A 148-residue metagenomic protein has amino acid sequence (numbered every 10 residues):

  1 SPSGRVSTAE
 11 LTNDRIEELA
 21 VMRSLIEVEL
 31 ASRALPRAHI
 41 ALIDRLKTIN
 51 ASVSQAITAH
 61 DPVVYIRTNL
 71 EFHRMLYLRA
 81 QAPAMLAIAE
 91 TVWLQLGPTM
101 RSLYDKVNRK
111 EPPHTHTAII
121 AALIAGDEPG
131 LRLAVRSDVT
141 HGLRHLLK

Functional and structural regions predicted by a protein language model:
S1-P36, L143-K148: Short linear motifs at protein or domain termini
S3, I26, T48, E111-H114: Alpha-helix N-cap/N′ positions at the starts of helices
R15, L19, I40-R101, H114-A118 (+1 more regions): Conserved amphipathic alpha-helical segments that form helical-bundle/coiled-coil interaction surfaces
E27, N69, D127: Acidic active-site catalytic centers that drive phospho-/nucleotidyl reactions and related ester hydrolyses
L35-P36, Q81, Y104-K106: Short helix-capping/hinge motifs at transmembrane helix termini and TM-loop junctions
Y104-E111, L123: Short amphipathic alpha-helical interaction segments
L123-P129: Short acidic-aromatic low-complexity motifs
